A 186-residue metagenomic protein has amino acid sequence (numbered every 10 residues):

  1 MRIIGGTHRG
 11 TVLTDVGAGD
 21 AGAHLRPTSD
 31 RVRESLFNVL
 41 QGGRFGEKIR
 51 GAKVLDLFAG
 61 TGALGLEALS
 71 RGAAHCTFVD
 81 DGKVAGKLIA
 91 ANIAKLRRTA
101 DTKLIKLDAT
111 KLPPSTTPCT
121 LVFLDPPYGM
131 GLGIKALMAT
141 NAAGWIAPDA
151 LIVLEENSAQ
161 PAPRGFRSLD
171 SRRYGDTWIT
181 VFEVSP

Functional and structural regions predicted by a protein language model:
M1-P186: Class I S-adenosyl-L-methionine-dependent methyltransferase catalytic core
